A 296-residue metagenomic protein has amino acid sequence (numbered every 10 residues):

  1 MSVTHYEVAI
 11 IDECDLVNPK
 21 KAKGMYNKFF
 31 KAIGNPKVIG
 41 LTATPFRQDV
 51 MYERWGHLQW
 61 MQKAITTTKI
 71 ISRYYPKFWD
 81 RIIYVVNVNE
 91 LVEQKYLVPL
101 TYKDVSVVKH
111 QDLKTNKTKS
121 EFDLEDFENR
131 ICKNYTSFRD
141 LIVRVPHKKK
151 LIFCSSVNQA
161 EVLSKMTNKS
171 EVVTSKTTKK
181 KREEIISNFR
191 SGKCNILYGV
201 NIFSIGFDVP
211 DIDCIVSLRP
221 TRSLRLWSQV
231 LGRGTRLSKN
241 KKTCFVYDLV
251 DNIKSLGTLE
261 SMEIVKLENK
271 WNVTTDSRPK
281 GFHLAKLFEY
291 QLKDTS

Functional and structural regions predicted by a protein language model:
M1-V3, K95, I196-I215, G232-R236: SF2 helicase motor core recognition
M1-V8, P19-K28, I202: Conserved helix/coil segment N-terminal to the catalytic DExD/H
D12-C14: Walker B catalytic acidic pair
L16-L100: Post-DEXD/H (motif II) to motif III coupling segment of the RecA-like Helicase ATP-binding lobe
R73-L151: Conserved interdomain linker/interface between the two RecA-like ATPase lobes of SF2 helicase motors
F78, Y84, V88-V98, R236-T295: A conserved SF2-helicase RecA2
L151-F153, Q159-V162, K169-I205: Conserved helicase ATPase core of P-loop NTP-dependent helicases/translocases
R222-C244: Conserved SF2 helicase motif VI
